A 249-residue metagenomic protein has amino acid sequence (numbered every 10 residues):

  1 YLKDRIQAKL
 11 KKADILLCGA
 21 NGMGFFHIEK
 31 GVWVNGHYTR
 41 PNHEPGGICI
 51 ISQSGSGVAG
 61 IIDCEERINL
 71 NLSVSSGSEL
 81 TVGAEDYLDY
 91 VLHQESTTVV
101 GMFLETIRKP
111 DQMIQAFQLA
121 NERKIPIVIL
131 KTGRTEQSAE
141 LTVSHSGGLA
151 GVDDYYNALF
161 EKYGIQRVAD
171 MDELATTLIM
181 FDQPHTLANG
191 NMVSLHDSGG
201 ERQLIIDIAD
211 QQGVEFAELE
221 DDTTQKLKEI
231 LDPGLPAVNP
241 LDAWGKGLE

Functional and structural regions predicted by a protein language model:
Y1-D14: Rossmann-fold NAD(P)-binding glycine/threonine-rich loop
K11, L16-N21, F26-H27, S52 (+6 more regions): General beta-strand structural signal in soluble alpha/beta enzymes
C18-P45: Phosphate-binding beta-alpha-beta segment of Rossmann-like dinucleotide-binding domains, i.e., the NAD(P)
A20, T81-E105, G151-M171: Conserved thiamine diphosphate
T39-H93, A188-E249: Short glycine-cluster motifs
L104-I114, W244-E249: Active-site glycine- and acidic-residue-rich loops that bind and position anionic ligands or nucleotide-like cofactors
K109-V143: Terminal amphipathic helices with adjacent charged low-complexity linkers/tails
L159, Y163-S198: Hard-cation-handling environments
